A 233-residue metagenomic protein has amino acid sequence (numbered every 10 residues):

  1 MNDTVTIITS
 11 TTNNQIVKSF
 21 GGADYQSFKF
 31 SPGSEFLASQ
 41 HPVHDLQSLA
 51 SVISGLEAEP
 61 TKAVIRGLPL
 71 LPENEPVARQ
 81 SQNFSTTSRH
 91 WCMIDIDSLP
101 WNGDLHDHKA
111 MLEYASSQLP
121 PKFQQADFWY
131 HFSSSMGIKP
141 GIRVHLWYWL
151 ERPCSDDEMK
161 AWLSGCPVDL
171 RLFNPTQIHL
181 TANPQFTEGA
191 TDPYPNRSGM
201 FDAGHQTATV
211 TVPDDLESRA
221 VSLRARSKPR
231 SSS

Functional and structural regions predicted by a protein language model:
M1-V144, Y148-K160, S164, S233: Signature for HUH/AEP ssDNA processing cores
E57, L119, L163, Q185 (+2 more regions): Generic secondary-structure transition motif, activating predominantly at the C-termini of alpha-helices
I96, L150-R152, N183, A203 (+1 more regions): Residues immediately flanking
A110, L170, T181, Q206: Conserved active-site/ligand-binding neighborhood in enzyme cores
H131-K139, Y148, R171-G199: Short, conserved secondary-structure transition motifs
W162, T176, T181, V210-D214: Short C-terminal domain-edge/linker segments immediately following a structured domain
S164-R171: A common structural junction motif
T187, T191-S233: Long, charge-rich alpha-helical interaction segments
